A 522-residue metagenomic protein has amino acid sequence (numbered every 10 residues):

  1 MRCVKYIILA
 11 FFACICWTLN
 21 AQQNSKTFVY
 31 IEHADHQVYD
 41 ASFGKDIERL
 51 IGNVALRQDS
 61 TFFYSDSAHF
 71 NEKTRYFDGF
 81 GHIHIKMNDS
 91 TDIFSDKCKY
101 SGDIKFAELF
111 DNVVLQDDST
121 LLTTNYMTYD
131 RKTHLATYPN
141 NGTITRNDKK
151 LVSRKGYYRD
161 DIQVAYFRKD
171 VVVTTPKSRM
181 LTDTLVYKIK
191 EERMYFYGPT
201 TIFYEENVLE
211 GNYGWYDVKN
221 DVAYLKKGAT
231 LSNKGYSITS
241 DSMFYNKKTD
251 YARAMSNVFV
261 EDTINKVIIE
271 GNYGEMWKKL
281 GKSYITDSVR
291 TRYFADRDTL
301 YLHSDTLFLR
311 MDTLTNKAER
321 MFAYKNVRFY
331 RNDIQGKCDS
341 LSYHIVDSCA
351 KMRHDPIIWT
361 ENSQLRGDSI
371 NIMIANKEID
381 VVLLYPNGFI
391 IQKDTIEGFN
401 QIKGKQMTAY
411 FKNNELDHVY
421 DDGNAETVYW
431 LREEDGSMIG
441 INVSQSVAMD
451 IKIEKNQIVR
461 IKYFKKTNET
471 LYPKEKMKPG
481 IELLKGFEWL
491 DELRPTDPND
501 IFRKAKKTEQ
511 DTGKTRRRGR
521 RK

Functional and structural regions predicted by a protein language model:
M1-V29, K522: Bacterial Sec-dependent N-terminal signal peptides
A21-K522: N-terminal amphipathic/hydrophobic interface segments
